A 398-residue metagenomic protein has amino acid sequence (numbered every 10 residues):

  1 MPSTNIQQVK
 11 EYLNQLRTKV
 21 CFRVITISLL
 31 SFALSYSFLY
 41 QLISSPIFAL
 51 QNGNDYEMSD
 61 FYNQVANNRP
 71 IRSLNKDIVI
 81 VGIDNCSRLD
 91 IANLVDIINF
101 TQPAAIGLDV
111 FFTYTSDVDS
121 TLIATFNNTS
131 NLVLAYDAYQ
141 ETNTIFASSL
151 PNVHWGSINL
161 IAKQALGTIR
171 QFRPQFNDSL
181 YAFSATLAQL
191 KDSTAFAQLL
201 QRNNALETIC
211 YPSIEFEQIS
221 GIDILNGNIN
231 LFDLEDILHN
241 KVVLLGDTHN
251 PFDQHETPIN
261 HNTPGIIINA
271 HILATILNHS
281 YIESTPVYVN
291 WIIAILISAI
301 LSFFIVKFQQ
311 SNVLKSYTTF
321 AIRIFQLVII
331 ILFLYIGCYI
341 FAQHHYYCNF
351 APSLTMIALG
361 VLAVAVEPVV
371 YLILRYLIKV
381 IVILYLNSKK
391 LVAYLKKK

Functional and structural regions predicted by a protein language model:
M1-L16, L384-K398: N-terminal Lys/Arg-rich, disordered targeting/topogenic segments
P2-L199, L238-I322, Q326-F333: Non-transmembrane functional regions of envelope-associated proteins
T186, Y211-F216: Noncatalytic nucleic-acid binding interfaces
S193, E215-Q218: Alpha-helical nucleic-acid-binding subdomain of P-loop helicases immediately C-terminal to the Walker A/P-loop
F196-L200, L206-I209: Long, compositionally biased intrinsically disordered regions
Q218-D236: A Trp-anchored, charged/polar loop motif used as the substrate-binding/catalytic surface of acyl/ester-handling
Q310-K398: Alpha-helical transmembrane segments forming the membrane-embedded cores of inner-membrane proteins across
